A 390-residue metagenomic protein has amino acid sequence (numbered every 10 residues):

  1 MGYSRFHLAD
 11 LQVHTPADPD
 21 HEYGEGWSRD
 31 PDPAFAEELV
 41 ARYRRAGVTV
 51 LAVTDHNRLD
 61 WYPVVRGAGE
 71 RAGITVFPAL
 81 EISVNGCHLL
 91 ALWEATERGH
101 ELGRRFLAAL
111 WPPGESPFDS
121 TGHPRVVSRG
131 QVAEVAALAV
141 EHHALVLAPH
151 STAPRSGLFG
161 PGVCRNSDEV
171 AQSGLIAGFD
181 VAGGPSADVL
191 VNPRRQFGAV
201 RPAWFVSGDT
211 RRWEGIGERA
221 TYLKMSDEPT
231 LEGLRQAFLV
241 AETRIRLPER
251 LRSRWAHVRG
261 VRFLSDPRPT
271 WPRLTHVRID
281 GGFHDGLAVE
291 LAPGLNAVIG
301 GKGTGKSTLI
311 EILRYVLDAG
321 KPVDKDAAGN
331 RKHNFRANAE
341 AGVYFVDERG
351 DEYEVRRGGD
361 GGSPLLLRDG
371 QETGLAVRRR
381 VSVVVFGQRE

Functional and structural regions predicted by a protein language model:
M1-E37, A41-R42, A46-V48, D60-A108 (+3 more regions): Charged catalytic cores and adjacent phosphate/nucleic-acid-binding surfaces used for phosphate/nucleic-acid chemistry
T49-N57: Active-site beta-strand/loop signature of hydrolases that rely on acidic residues for catalysis
E115-V127: Surface-exposed cleft-lining segments at the edges of enzyme active sites
P124-R129, G157-G160: Active-site glycine- and acidic-residue-rich loops that bind and position anionic ligands or nucleotide-like cofactors
R129-A148: Internal, conserved structured core segments that host functional sites
V191, D324-R331, D369-E372: Short beta-alpha junctions and helix-cap segments that line functional grooves
A292-A328: Phosphate-binding glycine-rich loops of NTP-binding sites
K332-G387: Nucleotide-state sensing region of NTPase/ATPase domains
